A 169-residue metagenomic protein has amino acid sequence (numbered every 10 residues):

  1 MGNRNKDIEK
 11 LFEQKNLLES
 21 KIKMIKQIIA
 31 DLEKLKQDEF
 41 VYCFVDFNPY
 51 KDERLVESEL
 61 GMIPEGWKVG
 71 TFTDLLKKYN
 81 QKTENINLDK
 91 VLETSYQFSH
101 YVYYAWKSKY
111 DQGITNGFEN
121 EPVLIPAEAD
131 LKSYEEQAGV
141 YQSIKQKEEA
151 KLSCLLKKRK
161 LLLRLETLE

Functional and structural regions predicted by a protein language model:
M1-E13, Q97, A105, Q112-G139: A short glycine-rich beta-alpha junction/loop motif
G2-Y42, Y50-T83, S133-E169: Non-catalytic DNA-recognition/assembly elements of restriction-modification systems
F44, N48, N80, Y110-I114: Proline-centered turn/helix-capping motifs that create local helix->coil transitions or kinks
N48-R54, E59, P64, S95 (+2 more regions): Solvent-exposed, flexible loop/coil residues
K68-H100, N116: Low-complexity, Lys/Gly-biased intrinsically disordered segments
V91-E93, V123, K158: A glycine-rich phosphate-binding loop feature that marks nucleotide/adenosyl-phosphate handling sites
